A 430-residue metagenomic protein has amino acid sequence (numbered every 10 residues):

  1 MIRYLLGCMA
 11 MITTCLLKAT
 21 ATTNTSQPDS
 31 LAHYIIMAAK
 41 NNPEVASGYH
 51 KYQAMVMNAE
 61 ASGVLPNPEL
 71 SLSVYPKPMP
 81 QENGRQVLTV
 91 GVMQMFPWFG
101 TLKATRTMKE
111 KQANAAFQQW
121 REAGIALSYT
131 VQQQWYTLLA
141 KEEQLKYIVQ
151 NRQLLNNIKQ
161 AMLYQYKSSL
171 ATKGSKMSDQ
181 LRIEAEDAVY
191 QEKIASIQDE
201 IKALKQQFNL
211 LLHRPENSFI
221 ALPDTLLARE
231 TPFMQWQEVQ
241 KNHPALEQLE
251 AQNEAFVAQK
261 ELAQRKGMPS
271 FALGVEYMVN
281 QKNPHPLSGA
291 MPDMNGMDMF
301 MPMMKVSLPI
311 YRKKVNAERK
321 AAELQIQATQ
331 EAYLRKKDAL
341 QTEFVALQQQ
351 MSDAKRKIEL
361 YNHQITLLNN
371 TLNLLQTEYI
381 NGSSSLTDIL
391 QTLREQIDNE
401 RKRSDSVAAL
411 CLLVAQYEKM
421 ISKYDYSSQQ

Functional and structural regions predicted by a protein language model:
M1-Y4: Positively charged n-region of N-terminal signal peptides that target proteins for export
G7-C15: Bacterial N-terminal signal peptides
A19-E69, V74, F96, G174-S178 (+4 more regions): Bacterial Sec-pathway N-terminal export signals of envelope proteins
T22-N24, K402-Q430: Acidic, low-complexity, intrinsically disordered peripheral segments
T22-P28, P68-T101, T105, T225-R229 (+2 more regions): Small/polar, glycine/serine/threonine/aspartate-rich low-complexity segments that form flexible
A46-H50, G63, P97-L127, S178 (+6 more regions): Sec/SRP-type N-terminal targeting helices
A126-K241, Q350, A354, Q396: Periplasmic alpha-helical coiled-coil/stalk elements that build and connect Gram-negative outer-membrane
N381-S404: Short terminal targeting/anchoring segments
